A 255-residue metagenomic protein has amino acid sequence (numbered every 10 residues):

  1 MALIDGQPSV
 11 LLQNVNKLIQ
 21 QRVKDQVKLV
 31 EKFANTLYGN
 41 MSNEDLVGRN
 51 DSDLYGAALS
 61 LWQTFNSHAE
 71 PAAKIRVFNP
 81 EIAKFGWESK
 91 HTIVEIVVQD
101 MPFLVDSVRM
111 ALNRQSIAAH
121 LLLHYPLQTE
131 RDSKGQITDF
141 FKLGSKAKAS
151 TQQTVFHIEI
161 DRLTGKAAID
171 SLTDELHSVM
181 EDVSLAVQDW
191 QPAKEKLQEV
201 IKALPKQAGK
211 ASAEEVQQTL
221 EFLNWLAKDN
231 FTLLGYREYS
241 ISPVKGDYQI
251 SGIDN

Functional and structural regions predicted by a protein language model:
A2-E95, M110, Y125, T151-E159 (+1 more regions): Charge-rich interaction surfaces and accessory domains that mediate macromolecular binding and assembly
A57-S60, T64, R76-P80, L104 (+1 more regions): Ser/Thr-rich, low-complexity intrinsically disordered terminal regions
V97, H120-L122, D161: Generic beta-strand/beta-sheet core signal
V97-F103: Short, surface-exposed ligand-recognition loops at beta-strand->loop->(often short) alpha-helix junctions that present
M101, R162-G165: Helix N-cap motif at beta-to-alpha junctions
A119-L122, S145-A147, D182-L185: Glycine-rich loops and low-complexity Gly/Arg-rich segments that provide flexible linkers or classic glycine-based
E130-I160: Extended charged low-complexity segments that act as oligomerization/scaffolding linkers
